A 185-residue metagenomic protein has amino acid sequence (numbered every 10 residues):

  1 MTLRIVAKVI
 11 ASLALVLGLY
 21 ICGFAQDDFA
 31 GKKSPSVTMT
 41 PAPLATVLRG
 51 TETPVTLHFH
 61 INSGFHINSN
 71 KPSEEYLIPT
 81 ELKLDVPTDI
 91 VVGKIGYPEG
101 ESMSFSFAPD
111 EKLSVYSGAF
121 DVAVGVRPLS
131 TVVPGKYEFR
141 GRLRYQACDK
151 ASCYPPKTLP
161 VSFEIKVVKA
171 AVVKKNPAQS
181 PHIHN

Functional and structural regions predicted by a protein language model:
M1-V6: N-terminal secretory signal peptides that target proteins for export/translocation
V9-C22: Bacterial N-terminal signal peptides
F24-N185: Extracellular/lumen-exposed scaffold segments
